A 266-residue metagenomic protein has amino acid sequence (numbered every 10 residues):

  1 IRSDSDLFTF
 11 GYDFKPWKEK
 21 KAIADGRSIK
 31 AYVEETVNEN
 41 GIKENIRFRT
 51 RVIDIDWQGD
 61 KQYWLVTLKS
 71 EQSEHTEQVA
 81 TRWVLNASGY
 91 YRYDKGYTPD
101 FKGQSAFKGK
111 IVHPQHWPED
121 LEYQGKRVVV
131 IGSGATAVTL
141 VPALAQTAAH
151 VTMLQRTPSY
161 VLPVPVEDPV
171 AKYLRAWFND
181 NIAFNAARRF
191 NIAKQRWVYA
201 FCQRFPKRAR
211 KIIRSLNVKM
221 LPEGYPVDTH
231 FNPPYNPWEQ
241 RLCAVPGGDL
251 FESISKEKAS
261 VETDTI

Functional and structural regions predicted by a protein language model:
I1-I46, Q155-P158, K219-Y225: Beta1-alpha1 glycine-rich phosphate/pyrophosphate-binding loop at the start of Rossmann-like nucleotide-binding domains
T9, I46-R47, G109-V112, V261: Conserved beta-strand scaffold positions in the cores of enzyme catalytic domains, especially in NTP/NDP-utilizing
W17-N38, R47, I131, F201-R210 (+1 more regions): Short beta-strand to alpha-helix junction loop
K21-R92, I254: Feature captures the FAD/FMN-dependent oxidoreductase FAD-binding
E39-G41, F101-A106, F251-K256: Short, conserved catalytic or adaptor-binding loops enriched in Gly and charged residues
F48-Y63, D120, H230, P234 (+2 more regions): A conserved short coil-to-beta-strand element within the FAD-binding core of flavoproteins
E77-Q78, E122, L144, S253: Structural alpha-helical scaffold elements that stabilize or flank donor/cofactor-binding regions in carbohydrate
A87-V227, A259: Rossmann-like dinucleotide-binding core of oxidoreductases
